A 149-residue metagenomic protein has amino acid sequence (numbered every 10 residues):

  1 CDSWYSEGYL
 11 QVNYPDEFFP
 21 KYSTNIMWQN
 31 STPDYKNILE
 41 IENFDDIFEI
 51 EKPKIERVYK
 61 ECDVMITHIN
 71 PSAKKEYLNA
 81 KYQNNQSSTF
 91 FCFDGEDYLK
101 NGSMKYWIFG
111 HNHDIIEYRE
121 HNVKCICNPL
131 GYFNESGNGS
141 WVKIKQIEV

Functional and structural regions predicted by a protein language model:
C1-Q86: Active-site-proximal loop/helix segment associated with metal-binding centers of metalloenzymes
C1-S3, H68-I69, G110-H113, P129-Y132: Active-site metal-binding loops of divalent metal-dependent hydrolases
F18-F19, F44, F48, F90-F93 (+2 more regions): Phenylalanine-focused residue identity feature
V64, Y106-W107: Hydrophobic "anchor" residues on beta-strands that sit immediately upstream of conserved functional sites
Y77-N79, Q86-S88, F93-Y106, H113-V149: Binuclear metal-dependent phosphoesterase catalytic core
